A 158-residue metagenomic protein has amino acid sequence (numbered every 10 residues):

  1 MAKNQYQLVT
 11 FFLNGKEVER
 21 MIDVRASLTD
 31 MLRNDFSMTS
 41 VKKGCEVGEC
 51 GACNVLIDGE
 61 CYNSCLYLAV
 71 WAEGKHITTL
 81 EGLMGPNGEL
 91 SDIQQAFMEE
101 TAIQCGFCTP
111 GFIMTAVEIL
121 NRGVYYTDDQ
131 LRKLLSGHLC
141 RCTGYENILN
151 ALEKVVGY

Functional and structural regions predicted by a protein language model:
M1-Y158: Signature of N-terminal electron-transfer/Fe-S-associated modules in redox systems
